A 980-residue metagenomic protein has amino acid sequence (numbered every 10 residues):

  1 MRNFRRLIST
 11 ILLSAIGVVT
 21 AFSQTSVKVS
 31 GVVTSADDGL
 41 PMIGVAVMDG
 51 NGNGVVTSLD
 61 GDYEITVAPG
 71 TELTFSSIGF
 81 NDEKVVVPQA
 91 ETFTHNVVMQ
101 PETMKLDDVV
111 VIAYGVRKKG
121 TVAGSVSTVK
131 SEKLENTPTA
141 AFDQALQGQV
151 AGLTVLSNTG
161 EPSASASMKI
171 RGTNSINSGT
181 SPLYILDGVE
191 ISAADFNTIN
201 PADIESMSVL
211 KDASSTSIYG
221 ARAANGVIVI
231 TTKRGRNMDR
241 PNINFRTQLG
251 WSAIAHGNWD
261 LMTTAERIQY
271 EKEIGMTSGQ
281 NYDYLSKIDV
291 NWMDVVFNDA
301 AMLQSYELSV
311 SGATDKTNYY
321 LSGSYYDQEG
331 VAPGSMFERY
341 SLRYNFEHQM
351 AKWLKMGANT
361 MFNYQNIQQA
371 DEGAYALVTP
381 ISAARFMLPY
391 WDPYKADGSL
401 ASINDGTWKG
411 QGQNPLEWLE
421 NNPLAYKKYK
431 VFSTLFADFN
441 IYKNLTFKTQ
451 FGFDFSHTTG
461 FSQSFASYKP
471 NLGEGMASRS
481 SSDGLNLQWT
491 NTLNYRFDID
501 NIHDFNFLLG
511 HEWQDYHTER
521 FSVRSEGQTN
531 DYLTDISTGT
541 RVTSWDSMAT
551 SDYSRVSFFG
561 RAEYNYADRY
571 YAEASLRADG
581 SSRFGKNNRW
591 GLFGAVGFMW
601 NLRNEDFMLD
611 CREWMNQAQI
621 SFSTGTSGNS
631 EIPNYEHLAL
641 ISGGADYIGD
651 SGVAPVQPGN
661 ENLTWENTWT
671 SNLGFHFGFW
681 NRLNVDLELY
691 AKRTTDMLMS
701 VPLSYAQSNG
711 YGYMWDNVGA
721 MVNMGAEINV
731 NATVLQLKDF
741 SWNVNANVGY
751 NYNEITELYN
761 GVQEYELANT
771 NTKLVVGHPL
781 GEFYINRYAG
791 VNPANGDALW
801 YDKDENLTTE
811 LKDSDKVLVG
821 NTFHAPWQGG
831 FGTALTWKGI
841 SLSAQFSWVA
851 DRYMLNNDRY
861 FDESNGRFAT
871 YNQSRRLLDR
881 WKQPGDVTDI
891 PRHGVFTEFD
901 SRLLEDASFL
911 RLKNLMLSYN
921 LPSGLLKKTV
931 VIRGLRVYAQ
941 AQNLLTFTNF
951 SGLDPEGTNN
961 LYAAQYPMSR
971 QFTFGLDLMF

Functional and structural regions predicted by a protein language model:
M1-Y344, H348-N363, D405, F432 (+5 more regions): Short, small/polar-rich motifs associated with maturation and membrane association, primarily at protein termini
K105, G120, N237-V290, G330-F337 (+10 more regions): Surface-exposed loop/interface segments of Gram-negative outer-membrane beta-barrel transport/assembly proteins
T154-S157, S217, R603-C611, G924-K928: Active-site phosphate-binding and catalytic loops of NTP-dependent enzymes
T232, L308-G312, L342-H348, S433-F439 (+12 more regions): Residues on the lipid-exposed face of transmembrane beta-strands in outer-membrane beta-barrel proteins
L249, T314, Y325, M350 (+18 more regions): Short beta-strand segments enriched in hydrophobic/aromatic residues within well-folded beta-rich domains
K316-Y319, W353-M356, N444-F447, H503 (+6 more regions): Repeated loop/turn-to-beta-strand initiation elements of outer-membrane beta-barrel proteins
K586-W590: Short glycine/threonine-rich loop-to-helix capping motif typified by GTGT followed within a few residues by an Asp-Pro
N743, T822-A850, T897-F947, Q965-F980: Conserved C-terminal beta-signal and adjacent last beta-strands/turns of outer-membrane beta-barrel proteins
